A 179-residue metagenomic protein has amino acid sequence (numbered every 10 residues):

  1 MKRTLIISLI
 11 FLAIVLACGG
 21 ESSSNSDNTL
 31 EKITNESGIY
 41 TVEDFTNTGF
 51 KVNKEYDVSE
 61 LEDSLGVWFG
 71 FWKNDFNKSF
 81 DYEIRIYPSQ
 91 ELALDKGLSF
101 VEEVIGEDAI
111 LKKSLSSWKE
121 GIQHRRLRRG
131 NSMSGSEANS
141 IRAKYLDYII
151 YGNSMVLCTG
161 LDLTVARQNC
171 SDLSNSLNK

Functional and structural regions predicted by a protein language model:
M1-T4: Positively charged n-region of N-terminal signal peptides that target proteins for export
F11-L12: Repetitive helical segments and hydrophobic/amphipathic motifs
V15-A17: C-terminal motif of bacterial Sec signal peptides marking the signal peptidase cleavage site
G19-F76, R167-K179: N-terminal "mature-domain start" segment
D27-K32, F80-I86, S154-L163: Second-shell loop/turn segments in exported
V42, T46-S136, S140-I141: Short, solvent-exposed recognition patches
W118-K179: A short, solvent-exposed beta-edge/loop patch
